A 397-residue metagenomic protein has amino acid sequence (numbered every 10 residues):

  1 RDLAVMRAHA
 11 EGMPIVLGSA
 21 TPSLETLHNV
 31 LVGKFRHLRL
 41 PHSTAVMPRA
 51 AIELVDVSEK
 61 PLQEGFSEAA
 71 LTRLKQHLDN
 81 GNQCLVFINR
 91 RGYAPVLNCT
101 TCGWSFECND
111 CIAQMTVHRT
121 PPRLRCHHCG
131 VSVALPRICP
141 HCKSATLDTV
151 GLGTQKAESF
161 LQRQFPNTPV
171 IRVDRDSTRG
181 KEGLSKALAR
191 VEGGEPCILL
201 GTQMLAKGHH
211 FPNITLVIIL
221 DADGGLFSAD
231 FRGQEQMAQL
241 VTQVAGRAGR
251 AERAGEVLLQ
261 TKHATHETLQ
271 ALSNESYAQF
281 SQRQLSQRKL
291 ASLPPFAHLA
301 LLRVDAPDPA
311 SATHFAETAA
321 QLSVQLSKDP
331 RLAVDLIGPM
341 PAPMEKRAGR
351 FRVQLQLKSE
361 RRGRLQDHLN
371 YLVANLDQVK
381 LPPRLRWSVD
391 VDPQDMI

Functional and structural regions predicted by a protein language model:
R1-T313, Q325, M340-E345, V353-Q356 (+3 more regions): Inter-lobe coupling/hinge segments of SF2-like helicase ATPases
F315-Q321, D367-N375: Short amphipathic alpha-helices in soluble, non-transmembrane regions that often serve as interface/regulatory elements
Q321, Q325-R347, W387-M396: A carboxyl-terminal module marker
N370, A374-I397: Generic C-terminus detector
